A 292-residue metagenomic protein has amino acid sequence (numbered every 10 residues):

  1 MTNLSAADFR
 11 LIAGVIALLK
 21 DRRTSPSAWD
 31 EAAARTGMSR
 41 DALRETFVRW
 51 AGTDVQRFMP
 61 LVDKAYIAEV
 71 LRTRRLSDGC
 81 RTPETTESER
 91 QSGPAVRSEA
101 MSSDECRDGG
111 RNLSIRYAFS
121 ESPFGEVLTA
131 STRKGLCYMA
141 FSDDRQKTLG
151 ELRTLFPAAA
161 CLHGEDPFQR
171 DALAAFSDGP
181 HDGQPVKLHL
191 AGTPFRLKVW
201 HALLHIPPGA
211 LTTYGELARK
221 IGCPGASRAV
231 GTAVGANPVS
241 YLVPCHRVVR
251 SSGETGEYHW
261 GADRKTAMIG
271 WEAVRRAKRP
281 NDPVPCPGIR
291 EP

Functional and structural regions predicted by a protein language model:
M1-P83, E89, G93-G225, A273-P292: Basic nucleic-acid-binding alpha-helical/helix-turn surface characteristic of O6-alkylguanine DNA
A130, E257, G270: Short beta-strand-to-turn element immediately C-terminal to the catalytic PLP-Schiff-base lysine in fold type I
G225-A267: Short glycine/serine-rich loop segments
